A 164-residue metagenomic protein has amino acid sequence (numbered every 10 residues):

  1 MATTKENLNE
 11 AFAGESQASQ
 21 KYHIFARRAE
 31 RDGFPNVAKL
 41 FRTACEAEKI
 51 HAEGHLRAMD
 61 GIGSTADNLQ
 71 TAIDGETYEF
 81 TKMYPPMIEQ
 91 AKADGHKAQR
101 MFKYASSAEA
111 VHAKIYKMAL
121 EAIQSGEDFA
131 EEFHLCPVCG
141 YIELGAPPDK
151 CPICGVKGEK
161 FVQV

Functional and structural regions predicted by a protein language model:
M1-V164: Non-heme di-metal
